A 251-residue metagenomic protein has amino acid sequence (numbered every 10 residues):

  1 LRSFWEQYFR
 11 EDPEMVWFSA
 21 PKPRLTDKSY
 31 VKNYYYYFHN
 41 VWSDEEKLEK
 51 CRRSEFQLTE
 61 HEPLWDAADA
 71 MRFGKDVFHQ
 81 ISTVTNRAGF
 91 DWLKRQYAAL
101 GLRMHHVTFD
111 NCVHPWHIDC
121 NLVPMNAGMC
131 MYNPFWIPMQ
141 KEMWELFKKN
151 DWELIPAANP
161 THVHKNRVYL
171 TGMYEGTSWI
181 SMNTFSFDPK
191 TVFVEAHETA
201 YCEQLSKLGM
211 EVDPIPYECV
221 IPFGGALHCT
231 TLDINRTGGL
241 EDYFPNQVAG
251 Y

Functional and structural regions predicted by a protein language model:
L1-Y251: The feature marks the mature, well-folded catalytic cores of soluble enzymes
